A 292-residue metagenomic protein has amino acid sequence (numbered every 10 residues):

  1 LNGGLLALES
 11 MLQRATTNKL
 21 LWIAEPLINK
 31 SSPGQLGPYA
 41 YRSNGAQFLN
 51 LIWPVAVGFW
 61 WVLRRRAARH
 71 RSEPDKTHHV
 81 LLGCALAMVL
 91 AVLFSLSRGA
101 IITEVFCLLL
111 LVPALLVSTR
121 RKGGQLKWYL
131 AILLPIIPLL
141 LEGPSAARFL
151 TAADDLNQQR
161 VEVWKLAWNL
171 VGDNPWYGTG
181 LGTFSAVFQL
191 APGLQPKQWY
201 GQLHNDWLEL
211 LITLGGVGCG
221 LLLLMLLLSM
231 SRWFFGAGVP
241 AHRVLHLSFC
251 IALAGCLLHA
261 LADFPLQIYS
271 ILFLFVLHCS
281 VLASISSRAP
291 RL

Functional and structural regions predicted by a protein language model:
L1-P33, G37-P144, I212-A262, Y269-S286: Alpha-helical transmembrane segments of multi-pass inner-membrane proteins
L8-A24, L36, P144-T179: Aromatic-rich transmembrane-lumenal/periplasmic boundary elements in polytopic membrane proteins
W22-L27, Q189, G193-W207, L228 (+1 more regions): Flexible glycine/proline-rich, aromatic-decorated loop/lid segments
L27-S31, L82, Q159, V163 (+3 more regions): Juxtamembrane loop-helix boundary motifs flanking transmembrane segments in multi-pass membrane proteins
G34, M88-L90, A153, V171-P175 (+3 more regions): A generic hydrophobic-helix recognition signal that picks specific residues within alpha-helical hydrophobic
G37, R148-A153, L194-P196, V239-H242: Short beta-alpha connecting loops at secondary-structure transitions that line or flank enzyme active sites
Y41, V161-Y200, W207-L210, L214-L221: TM-adjacent membrane-interface loops and short helices in multi-pass inner/ER membrane proteins
